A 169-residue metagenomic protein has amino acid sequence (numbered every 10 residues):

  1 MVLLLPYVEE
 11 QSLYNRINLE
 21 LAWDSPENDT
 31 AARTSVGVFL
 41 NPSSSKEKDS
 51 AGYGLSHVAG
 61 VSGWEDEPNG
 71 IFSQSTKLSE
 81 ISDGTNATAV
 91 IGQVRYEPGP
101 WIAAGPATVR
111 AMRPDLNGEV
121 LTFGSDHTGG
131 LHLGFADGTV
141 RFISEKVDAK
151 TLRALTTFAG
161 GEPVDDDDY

Functional and structural regions predicted by a protein language model:
M1-Y169: Surface-exposed loop/linker segments characteristic of extracytoplasmic
